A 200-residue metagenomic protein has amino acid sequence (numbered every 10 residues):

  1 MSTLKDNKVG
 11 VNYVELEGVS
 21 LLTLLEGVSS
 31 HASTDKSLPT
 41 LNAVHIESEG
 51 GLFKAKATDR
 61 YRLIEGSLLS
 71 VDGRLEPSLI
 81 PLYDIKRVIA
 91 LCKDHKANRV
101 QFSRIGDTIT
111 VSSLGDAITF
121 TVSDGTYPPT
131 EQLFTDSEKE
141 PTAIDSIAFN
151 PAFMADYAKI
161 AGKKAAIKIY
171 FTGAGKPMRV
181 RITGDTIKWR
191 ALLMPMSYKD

Functional and structural regions predicted by a protein language model:
M1-D200: DNA polymerase processivity clamps
